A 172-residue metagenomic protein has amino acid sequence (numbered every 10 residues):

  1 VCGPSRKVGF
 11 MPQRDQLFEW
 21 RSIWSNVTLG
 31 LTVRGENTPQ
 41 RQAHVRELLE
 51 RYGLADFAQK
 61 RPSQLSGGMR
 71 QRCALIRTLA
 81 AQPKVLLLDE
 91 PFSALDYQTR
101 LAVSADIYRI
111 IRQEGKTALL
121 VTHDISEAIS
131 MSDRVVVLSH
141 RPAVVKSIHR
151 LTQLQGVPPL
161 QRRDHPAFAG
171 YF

Functional and structural regions predicted by a protein language model:
K7, Q13-F18, D124: Catalytic "switch" loops of ABC-type ATPases
R21-T28: Short coil-to-helix segment of the ABC ATPase nucleotide-binding domain corresponding to the Q-loop/switch region
T28, T32, P39-F57, R109: Conserved ABC ATPase "signature" region
K60-S63, A81: Conserved signature/switch motifs of ABC ATPase nucleotide-binding domains
L75: Hydrophobic anchor residue at the start of the ABC signature
L86-D89: Catalytic Walker B motif of ABC-type/P-loop ATPase nucleotide-binding domains
R100-G115: Helical segment within the ABC ATPase nucleotide-binding domain
